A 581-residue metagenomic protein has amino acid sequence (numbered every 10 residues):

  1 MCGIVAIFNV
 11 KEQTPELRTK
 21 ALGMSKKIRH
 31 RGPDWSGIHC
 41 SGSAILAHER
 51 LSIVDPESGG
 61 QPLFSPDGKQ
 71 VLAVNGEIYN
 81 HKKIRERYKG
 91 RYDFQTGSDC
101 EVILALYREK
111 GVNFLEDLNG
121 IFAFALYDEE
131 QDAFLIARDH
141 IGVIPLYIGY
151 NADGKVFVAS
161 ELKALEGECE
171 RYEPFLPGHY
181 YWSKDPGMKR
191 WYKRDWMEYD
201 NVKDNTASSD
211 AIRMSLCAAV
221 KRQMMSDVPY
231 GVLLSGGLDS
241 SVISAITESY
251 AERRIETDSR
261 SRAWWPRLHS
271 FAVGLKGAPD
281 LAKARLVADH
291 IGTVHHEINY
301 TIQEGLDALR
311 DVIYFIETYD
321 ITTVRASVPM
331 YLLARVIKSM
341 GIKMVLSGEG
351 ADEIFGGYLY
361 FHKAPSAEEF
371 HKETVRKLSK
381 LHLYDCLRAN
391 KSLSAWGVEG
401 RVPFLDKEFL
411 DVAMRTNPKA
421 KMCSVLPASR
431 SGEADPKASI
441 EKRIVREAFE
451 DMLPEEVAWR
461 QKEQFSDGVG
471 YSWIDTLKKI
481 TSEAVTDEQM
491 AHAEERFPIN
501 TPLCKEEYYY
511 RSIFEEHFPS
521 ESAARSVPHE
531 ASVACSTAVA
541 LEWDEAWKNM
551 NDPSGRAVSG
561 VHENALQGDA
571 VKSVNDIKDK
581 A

Functional and structural regions predicted by a protein language model:
M1-I4, S339-L346, P365-S366, F370-A581: Adenosyl-5′-phosphate
M1-Y319: Cysteine-centered catalytic environments shared across enzyme families
L17, T96-D99, L118, N205-I212 (+9 more regions): Hydrophobic (often cysteine-bearing) scaffold residues that line and stabilize catalytic clefts of nucleotide/cofactor
L104-A105, S241-E248, Y331-R335, G356 (+1 more regions): Short, hydrophobic alpha-helix immediately C-terminal to the catalytic nucleophile
A125, D320-Y331, V375-L378, V485-A491: Short, basic, helix/turn surface patches
S209, V273-A334, Y360-E369, R388-E399 (+3 more regions): ATP-dependent adenylate-handling ligase core
G236-G237, S347-G350, V469: Glycine-rich beta-strand-to-loop/alpha-helix junction loops that act as flexible
I342-D352, Y358: Short acidic/histidine-rich active-site segments
